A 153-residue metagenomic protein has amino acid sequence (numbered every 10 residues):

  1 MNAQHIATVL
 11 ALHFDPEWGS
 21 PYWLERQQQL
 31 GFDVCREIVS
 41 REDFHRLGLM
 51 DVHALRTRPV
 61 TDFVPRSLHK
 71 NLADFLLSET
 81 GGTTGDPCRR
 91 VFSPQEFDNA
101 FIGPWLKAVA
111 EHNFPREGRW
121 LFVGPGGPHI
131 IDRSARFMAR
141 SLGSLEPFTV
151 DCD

Functional and structural regions predicted by a protein language model:
M1-E79, G85-G118, P125-G126: Nucleotide 5′-phosphate-binding alpha/beta core
Q95-P104, R119-D153: AMP-binding/adenylate-forming
